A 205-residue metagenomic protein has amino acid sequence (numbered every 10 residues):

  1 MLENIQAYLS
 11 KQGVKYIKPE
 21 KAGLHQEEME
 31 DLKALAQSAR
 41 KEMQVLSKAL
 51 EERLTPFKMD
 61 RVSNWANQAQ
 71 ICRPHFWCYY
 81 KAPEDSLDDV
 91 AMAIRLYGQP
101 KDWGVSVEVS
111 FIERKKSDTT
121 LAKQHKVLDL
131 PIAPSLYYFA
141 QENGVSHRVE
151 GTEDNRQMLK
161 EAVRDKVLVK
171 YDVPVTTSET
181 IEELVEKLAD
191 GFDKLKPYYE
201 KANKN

Functional and structural regions predicted by a protein language model:
M1-L54, R148-N205: Long, solvent-exposed, polar/charged low-complexity segments
L9, W77-A91, L130-P134, M158-L168: Short, Lys/Arg-enriched charge-dense amphipathic segments
K41, Q68-C78, F139-E150: Short charge-dense sequence patches
Q44-P74: Short N-terminal edge-element motif at the start of the domain
D60, P83-Y97, L136-E142, K166-V173: Short, surface-exposed, charge-dense and proline/glycine-enriched linear segments
A66-D129: Aromatic- and glycine-enriched beta-alpha-beta binding-site module
C78-Y80, V105-V107, Y138-F139, V169-Y171 (+2 more regions): Generic structural hydrophobic/aromatic packing signal, biased to beta-strands
S110-K166: Short, internal acidic amphipathic alpha-helical interface segments that mediate docking to partner proteins
